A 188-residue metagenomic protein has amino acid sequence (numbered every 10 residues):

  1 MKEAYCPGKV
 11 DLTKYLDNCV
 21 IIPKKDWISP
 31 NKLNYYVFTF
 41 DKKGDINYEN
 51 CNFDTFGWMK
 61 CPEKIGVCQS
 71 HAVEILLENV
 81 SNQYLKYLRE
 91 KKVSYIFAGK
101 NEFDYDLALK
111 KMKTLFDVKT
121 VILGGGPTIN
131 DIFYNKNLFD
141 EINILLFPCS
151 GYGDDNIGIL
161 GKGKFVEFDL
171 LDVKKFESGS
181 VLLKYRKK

Functional and structural regions predicted by a protein language model:
M1-K188: Enzymes that bind and transform nitrogen-containing heteroaromatic metabolites
